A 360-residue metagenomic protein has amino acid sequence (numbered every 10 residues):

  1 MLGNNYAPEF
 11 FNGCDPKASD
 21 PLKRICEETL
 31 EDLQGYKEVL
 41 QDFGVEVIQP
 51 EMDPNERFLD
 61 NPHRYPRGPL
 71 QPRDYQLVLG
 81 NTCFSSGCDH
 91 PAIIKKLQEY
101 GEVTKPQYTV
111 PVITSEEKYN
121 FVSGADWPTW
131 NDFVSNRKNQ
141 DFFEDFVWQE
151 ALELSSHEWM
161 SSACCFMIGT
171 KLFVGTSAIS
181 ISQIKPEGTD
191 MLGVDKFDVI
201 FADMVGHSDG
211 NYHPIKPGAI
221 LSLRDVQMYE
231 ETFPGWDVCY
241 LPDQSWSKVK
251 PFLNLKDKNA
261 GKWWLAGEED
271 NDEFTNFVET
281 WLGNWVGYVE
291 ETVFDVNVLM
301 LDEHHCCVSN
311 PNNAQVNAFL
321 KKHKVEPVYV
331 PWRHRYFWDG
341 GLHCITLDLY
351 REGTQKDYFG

Functional and structural regions predicted by a protein language model:
M1-G360: The feature marks the mature, well-folded catalytic cores of soluble enzymes
